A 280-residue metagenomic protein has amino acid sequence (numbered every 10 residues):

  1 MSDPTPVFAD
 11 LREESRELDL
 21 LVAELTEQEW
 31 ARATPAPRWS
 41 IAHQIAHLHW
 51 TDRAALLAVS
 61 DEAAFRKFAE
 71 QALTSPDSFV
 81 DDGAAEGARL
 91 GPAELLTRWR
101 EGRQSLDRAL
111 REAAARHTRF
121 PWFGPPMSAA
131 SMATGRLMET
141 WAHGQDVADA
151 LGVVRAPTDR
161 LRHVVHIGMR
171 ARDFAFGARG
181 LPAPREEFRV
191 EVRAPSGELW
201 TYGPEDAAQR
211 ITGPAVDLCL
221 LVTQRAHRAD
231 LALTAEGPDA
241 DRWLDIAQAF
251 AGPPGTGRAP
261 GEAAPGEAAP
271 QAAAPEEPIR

Functional and structural regions predicted by a protein language model:
M1-P6, R53-E112, L161: Short, helix-capping/interhelical loops that line the mouth of catalytic, cofactor-, or ligand-binding pockets
M1-V7, S60-Q71, E112-R280: Structured surface interface patches that mediate subunit assembly and partner/cofactor docking
S2-A9, E29-T51, G83-L95, P121-E139 (+1 more regions): Alpha-helical scaffold segments that form or flank carboxylate-/histidine-based iron centers
F8, D19, I45, L56 (+5 more regions): Non-transmembrane alpha-helical segments in soluble domains of secreted/periplasmic/extracellular proteins
F8-A31: Short, Lys/Arg-rich amphipathic segments at extreme N-termini
E14-E17, L21, T51, G102-S105 (+3 more regions): Amphipathic, well-ordered alpha-helical segments in soluble domains
E24, H47, L221: Conserved catalytic core of Hanks-type protein kinase domains
D52-R53, A226: Residue-level detector of secondary-structure transition/capping positions
